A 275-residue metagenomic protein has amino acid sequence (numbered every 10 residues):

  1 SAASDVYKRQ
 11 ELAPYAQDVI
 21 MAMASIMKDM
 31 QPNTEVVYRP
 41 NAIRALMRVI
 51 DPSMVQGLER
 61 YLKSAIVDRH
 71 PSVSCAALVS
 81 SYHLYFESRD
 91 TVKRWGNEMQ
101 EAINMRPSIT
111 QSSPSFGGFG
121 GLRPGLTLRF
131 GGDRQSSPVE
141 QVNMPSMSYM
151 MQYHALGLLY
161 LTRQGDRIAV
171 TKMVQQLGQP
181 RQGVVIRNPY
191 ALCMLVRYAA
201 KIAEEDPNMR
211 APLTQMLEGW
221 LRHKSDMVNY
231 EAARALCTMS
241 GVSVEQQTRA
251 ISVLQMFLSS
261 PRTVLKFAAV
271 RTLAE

Functional and structural regions predicted by a protein language model:
A2-Y7: Short, small-residue-biased leader/transition segments that mark boundaries at the very start of proteins
K8-A13, A45-D51, V79-F86, G157-Q164 (+4 more regions): Hydrophobic residues within the alpha-helices of tandem HEAT/HEAT-like
A16-M30, M54-I66, D90-N104, I168-R181 (+2 more regions): HEAT/HEAT-like alpha-solenoid repeats
N33-E35, R69-P71, R106-I109, M144-S148 (+3 more regions): Short inter-helical turns and helix N-cap capping residues of alpha-solenoid HEAT/ARM repeat scaffolds
R39, S74, Y149-Q152, N188 (+3 more regions): Residue-level detector of extended alpha-helical repeat arrays and alpha-solenoid scaffolds
P40-M47, E59, K63, L78-V79 (+6 more regions): Hydrophobic core positions within HEAT/HEAT-like alpha-solenoid repeats
S108-V142: Intrinsically disordered, low-complexity domain-flanking/linker segments in eukaryotic proteins, enriched
P212-E275: Beta-propeller domains
